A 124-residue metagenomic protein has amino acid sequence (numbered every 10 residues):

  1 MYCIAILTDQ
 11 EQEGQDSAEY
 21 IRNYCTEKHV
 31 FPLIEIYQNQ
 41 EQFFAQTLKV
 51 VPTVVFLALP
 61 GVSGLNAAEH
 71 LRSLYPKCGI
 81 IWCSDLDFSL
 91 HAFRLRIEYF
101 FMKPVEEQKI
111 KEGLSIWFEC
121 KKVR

Functional and structural regions predicted by a protein language model:
M1-A5, Q15-A18, R124: Non-catalytic signal-transmission and effector/linker regions of two-component phosphorelay proteins
T8: Conserved acidic carboxylate
E11-E35: Two-component/phosphorelay signaling modules centered on CheY-like receiver
C25, T47, K121-R124: A general structural signal marking secondary-structure boundaries and capping sites
I36-T53: Acidic, metal-coordinating helix/loop segments flanking the phosphotransfer/catalytic sites of two-component signaling
T53-V123: CheY-like receiver
